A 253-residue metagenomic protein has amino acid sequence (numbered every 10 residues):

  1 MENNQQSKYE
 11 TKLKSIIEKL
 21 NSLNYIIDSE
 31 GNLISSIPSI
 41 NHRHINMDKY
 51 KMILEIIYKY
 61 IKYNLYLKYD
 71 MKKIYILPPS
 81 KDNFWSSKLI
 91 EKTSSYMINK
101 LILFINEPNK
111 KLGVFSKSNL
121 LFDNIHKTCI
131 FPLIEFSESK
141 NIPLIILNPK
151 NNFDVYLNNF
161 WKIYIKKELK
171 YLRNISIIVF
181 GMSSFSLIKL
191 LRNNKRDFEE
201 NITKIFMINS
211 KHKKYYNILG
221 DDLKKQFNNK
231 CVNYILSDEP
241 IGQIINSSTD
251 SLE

Functional and structural regions predicted by a protein language model:
E2-S87: N-terminal accessory regions of S-adenosyl-L-methionine
Y75-P149: Short, surface-exposed "cap/lid" segments of acyl-processing enzymes
T93-I98, E168-L172, F198-E199: Flexible, charged surface loops at secondary-structure boundaries
N99-I102, N174-S176, K204: Structural motif
V114-S118, P149-K150, K189-N193, N217-D222: Short coil/turn segments at secondary-structure boundaries
T128-F131, P149-K170: Alpha/beta-hydrolase active-site loop
I177-I188: Gly/Ala-rich beta-loop-alpha elbow adjacent to hydrolase catalytic centers
N194-E253: The feature captures the conserved acid-bearing segment of alpha/beta-hydrolase catalytic domains
